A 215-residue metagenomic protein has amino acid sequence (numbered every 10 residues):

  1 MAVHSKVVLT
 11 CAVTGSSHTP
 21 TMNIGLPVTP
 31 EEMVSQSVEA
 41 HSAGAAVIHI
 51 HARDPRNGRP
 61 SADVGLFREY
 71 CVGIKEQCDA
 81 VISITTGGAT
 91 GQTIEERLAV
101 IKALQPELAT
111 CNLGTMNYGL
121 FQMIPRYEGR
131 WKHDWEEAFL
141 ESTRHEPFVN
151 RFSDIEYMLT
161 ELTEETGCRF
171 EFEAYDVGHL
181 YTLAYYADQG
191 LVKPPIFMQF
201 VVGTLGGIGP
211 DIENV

Functional and structural regions predicted by a protein language model:
M1-G25, E128-W135: N-terminal small/glycine-rich loop or linker at the start of catalytic domains across soluble metabolic enzymes
C11, R59-I84, M158-E165: Alpha-helix-loop-beta-strand connector modules within alpha/beta enzyme cores
A12-S16, R53-P55, V81, T85-A89 (+3 more regions): Active-site beta-loop-alpha junctions enriched in small/polar residues
G15-V34, T85-I94, R144-V149, G206-G209: Active-site mouth loops of central-metabolism enzymes
T21, G44-E69, V201-G206: Glycine-rich, proline-tolerant flexible connector loops at the mouths of alpha/beta enzymes
M33, A40, H51, A109 (+1 more regions): Conserved, mostly hydrophobic/aromatic
T90-L104, V177-Y185: Catalytic cores of alpha/beta
L108-V215: Catalytic alpha/beta core domains of metabolic enzymes, predominantly
